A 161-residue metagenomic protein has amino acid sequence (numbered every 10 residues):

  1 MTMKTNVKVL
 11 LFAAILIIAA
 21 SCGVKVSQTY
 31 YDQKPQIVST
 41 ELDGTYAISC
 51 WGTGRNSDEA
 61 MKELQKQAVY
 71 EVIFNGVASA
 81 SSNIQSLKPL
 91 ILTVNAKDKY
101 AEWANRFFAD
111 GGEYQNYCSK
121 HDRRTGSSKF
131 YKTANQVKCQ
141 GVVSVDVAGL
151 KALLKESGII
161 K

Functional and structural regions predicted by a protein language model:
M1-L11: Bacterial N-terminal signal peptides that target proteins for export
L10-A19: Bacterial N-terminal signal peptides
C22-K161: Domain-level marker for long, solvent-exposed, non-transmembrane regions
